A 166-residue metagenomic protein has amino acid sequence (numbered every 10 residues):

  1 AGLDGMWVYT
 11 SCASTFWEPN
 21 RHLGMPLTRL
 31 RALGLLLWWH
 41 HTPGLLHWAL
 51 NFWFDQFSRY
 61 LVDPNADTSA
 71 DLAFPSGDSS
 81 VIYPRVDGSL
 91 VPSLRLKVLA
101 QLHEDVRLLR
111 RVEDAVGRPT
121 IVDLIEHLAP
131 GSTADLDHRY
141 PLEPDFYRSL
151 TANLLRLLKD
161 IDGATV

Functional and structural regions predicted by a protein language model:
A1-S58: Catalytic-core regions of glycoside hydrolase
T42, S58-V166: Catalytic domains of carbohydrate-active enzymes that cleave complex glycans
